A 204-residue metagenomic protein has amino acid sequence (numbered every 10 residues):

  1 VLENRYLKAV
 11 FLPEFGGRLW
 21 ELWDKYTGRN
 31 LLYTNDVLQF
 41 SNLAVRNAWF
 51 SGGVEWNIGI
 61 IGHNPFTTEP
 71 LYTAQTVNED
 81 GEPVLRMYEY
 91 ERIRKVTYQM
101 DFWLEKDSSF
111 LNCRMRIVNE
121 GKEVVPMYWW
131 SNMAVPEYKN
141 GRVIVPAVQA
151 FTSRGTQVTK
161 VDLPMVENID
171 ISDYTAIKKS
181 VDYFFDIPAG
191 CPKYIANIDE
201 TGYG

Functional and structural regions predicted by a protein language model:
V1-E3, L7-K25, R29-L32, S109 (+1 more regions): A contiguous, surface-exposed recognition patch within enzymatic or periplasmic domains that forms
V1-E3, S51-F110: Extended, loop-rich substrate-binding clefts of extracytoplasmic carbohydrate-active enzymes
V10, L19, L31, S41-N42 (+2 more regions): Short active-site-adjacent helix-start/loop capping segments
E21, L43, H63: Short Asp/Glu-rich motifs
Y26-R46: Active-site-surrounding "flap" and adjacent substrate/cofactor-binding loops of secreted or lumenal enzymes, prototyped
A48-F50, W129-W130: Tryptophan-centric aromatic hotspots in well-structured domains and transmembrane helices
